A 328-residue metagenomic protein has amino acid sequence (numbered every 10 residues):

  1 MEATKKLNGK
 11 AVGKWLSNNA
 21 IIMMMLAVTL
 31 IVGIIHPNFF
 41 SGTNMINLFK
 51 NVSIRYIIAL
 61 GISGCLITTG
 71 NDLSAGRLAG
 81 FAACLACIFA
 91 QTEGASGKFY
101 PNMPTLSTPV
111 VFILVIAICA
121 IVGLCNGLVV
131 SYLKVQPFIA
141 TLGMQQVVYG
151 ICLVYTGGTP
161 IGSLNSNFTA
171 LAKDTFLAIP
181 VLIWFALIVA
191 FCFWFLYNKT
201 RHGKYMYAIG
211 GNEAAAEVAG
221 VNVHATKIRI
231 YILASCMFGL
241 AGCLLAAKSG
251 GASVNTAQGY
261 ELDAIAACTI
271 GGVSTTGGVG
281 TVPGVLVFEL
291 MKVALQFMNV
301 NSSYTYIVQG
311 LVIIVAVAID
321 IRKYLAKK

Functional and structural regions predicted by a protein language model:
M1-M24, V218, N222-A225, M291-K328: Cytosolic-side transmembrane-helix boundaries in multi-pass membrane proteins
E2-L60, A95-V110: Membrane-interfacial amphipathic/re-entrant helices at transmembrane-helix boundaries
I21-I34, G61-S63, C87, I116-C119 (+6 more regions): Hydrophobic core segments of alpha-helical transmembrane domains in multi-pass membrane transport and ion-translocation
L30-I35, F39-E93, L128-V135, G272-V279 (+3 more regions): Single transmembrane alpha-helix segments in multi-pass membrane proteins
G94-M144, V287-F288: Alpha-helical transmembrane segments within multi-pass membrane transporters and channels
S107-V115, V122-N126, A178-S253: Helix-loop-helix "hairpin" substructures at the membrane interface of multi-pass membrane proteins
L133, P137-T200, T226-I228, K248-A257 (+1 more regions): Transmembrane helix-bundle core of multi-pass membrane transporters and related energy-transducing complexes
F238, S249-I307: Transmembrane alpha-helical segments in multi-pass inner-membrane proteins
